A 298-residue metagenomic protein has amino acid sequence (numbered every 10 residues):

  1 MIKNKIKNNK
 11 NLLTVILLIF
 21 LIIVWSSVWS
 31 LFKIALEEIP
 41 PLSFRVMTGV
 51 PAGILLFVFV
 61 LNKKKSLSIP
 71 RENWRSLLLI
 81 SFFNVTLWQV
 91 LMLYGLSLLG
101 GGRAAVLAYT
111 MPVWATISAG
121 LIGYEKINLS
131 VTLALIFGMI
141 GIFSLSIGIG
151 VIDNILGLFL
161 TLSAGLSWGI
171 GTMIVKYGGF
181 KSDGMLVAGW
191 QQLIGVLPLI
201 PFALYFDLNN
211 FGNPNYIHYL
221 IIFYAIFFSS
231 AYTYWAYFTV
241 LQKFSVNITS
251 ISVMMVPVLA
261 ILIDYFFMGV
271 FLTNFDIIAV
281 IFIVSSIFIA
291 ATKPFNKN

Functional and structural regions predicted by a protein language model:
I2-S43, G150-Y177, P198, N298: Glycine-/small-residue-enriched transmembrane alpha-helix faces in small-molecule transporters and effluxers
V24, V28-W29, F57-A108, S144 (+1 more regions): Specific transmembrane alpha-helical segments of multi-pass solute transporters/efflux pumps, especially DMT/EamA
S26, V50-I54, M139, V196-L197 (+2 more regions): Small-residue-rich packing faces within the transmembrane alpha-helices of Major Facilitator Superfamily
S30-K33, L56, A115-I117, L121 (+3 more regions): Transmembrane alpha-helical segments that form core, pore/gating elements of small-molecule transporters/exporters
S30-P41, S68, Y94-S97, F143-L156 (+2 more regions): Membrane-interface helix termini and inter-helical loops of multi-pass transporters
E37-A52, L93-M111, I155-S167, I217-F227 (+1 more regions): Structural signature of hydrophobic alpha-helical transmembrane segments
R45-M47, Q89, R103-T110, I174-L197 (+1 more regions): Helix-helix packing/entry segments at the starts of transmembrane helices
L56, T110, I127-I147, L199 (+3 more regions): Hydrophobic transmembrane alpha-helices of multi-pass small-molecule transport proteins
